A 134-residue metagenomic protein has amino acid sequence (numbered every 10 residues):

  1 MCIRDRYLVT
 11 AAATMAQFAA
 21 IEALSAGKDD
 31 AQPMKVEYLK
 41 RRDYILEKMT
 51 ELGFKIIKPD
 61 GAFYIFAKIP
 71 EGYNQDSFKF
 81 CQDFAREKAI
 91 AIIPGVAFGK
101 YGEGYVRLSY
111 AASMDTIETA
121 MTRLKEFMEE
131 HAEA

Functional and structural regions predicted by a protein language model:
R4-A134: PLP-dependent class I/II
